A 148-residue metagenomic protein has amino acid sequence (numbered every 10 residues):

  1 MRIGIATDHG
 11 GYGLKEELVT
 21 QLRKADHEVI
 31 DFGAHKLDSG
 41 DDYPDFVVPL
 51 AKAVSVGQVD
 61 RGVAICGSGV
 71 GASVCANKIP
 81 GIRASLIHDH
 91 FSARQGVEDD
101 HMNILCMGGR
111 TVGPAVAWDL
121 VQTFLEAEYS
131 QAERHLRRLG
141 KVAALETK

Functional and structural regions predicted by a protein language model:
R2-A6, G10-G11, H90-K148: C-terminal binding/interaction regions
G13-K24: Short, solvent-exposed amphipathic alpha-helices that sit in or adjacent to ligand/effector-binding or catalytic
G13-L14, D41, G71, A115: Residues that form or flank phosphate/diphosphate-binding pockets in enzymes that use nucleotide phosphates
T20, V48, K52, V74 (+1 more regions): Alpha-helical segments flanking ligand/cofactor-binding loops in enzyme cores
E28-S39: A short beta-strand-loop structural module common to alpha/beta enzyme folds
P44-V48, I87-D89: Charged helix-capping and loop-helix junction motifs
F46-A64: Short, structured active-site "lid" loops
A64-R110: Mid-chain, well-packed structural core segment of small domains
